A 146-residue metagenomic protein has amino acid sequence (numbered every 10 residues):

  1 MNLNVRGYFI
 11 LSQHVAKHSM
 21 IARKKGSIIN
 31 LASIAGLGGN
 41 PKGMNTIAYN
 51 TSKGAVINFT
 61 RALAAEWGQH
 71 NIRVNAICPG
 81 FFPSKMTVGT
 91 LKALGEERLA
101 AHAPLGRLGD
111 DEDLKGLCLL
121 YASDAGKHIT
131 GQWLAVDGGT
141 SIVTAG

Functional and structural regions predicted by a protein language model:
S12, S52, T60: Active-site helix of classical SDR
K17-H18, A65-Q69, K127: Alpha-helical segment proximal to the catalytic Tyr-Lys
S33: Residue(s) in the substrate-gating loop at a strand-loop-helix junction that position the organic substrate next
G38, C118-L119, T130-G146: Short C-terminal tail/terminal secondary-structure segment of NAD(P)H-dependent dehydrogenase/reductase domains
G39-N50, A62: Active-site loop-to-helix junction immediately N-terminal to the catalytic Tyr of the SDR YXXXK motif in Rossmann-fold
K42-N45, Q69, F81-A103, D113 (+1 more regions): A glycine/serine/threonine-rich, flexible loop-to-helix segment that serves as the NAD(P) cofactor-binding "lid"
A103-L114, A125: A conserved structural motif in NAD(P)-dependent oxidoreductases
